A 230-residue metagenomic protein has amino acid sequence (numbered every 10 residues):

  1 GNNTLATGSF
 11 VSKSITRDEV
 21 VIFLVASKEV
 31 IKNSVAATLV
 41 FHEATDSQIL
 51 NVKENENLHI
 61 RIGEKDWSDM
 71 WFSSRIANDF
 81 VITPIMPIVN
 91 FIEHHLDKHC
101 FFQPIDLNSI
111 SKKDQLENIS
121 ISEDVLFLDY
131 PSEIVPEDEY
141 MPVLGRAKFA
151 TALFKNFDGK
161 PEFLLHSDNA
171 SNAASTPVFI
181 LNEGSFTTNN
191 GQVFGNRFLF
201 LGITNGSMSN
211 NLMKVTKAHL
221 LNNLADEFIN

Functional and structural regions predicted by a protein language model:
G1-E54, Q115-E117, K148-F157, D168 (+1 more regions): Catalytic histidine site
G1-T4, S12, V40-F102: Conserved catalytic-core segment of clan PA serine endopeptidases
G8, A26, T83, S122 (+6 more regions): Terminal peptide-recognition signature
A26-V30, D129-Y130, F200-S209: Short beta->alpha transition motifs characteristic of CBS
P104-E137: Short glycine/Trp-rich loop-beta-loop segment that forms part of the substrate-binding cleft
F127-D168: A mid-sequence, solvent-exposed acidic-amphipathic segment
E162-I203: Catalytic nucleophile loop of clan PA
N210-N230: PDZ/PDZ-like groove recognition
